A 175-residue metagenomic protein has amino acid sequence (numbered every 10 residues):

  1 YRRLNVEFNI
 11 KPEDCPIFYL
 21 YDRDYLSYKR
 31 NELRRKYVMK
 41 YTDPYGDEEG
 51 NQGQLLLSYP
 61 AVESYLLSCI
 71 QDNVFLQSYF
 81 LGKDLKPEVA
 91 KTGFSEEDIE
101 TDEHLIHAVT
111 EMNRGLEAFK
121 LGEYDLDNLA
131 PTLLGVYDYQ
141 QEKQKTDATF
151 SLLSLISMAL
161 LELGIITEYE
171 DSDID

Functional and structural regions predicted by a protein language model:
R2-D175: C-terminal accessory helical subdomains adjacent to catalytic cores in phosphodiester- and nucleotide-handling enzymes
